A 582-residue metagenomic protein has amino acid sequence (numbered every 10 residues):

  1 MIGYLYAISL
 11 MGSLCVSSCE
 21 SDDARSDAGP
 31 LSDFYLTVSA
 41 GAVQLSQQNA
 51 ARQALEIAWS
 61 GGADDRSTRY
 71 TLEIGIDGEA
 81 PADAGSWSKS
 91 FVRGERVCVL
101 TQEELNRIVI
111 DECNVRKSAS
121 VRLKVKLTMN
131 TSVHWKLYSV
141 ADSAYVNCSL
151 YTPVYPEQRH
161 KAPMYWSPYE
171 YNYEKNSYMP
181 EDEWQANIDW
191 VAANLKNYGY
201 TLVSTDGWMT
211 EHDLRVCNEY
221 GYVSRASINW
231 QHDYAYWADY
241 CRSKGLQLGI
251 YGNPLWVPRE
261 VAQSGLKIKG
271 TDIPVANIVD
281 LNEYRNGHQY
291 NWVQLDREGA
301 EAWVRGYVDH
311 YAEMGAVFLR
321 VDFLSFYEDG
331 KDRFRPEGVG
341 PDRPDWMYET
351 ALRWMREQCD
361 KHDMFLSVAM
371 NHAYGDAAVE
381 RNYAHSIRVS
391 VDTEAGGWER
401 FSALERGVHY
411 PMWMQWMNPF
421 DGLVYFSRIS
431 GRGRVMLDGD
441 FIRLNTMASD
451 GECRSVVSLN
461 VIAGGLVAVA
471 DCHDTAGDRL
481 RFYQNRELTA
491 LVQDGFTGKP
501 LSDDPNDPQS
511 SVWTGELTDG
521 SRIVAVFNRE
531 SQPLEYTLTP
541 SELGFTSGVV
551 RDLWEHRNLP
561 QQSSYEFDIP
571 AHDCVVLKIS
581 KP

Functional and structural regions predicted by a protein language model:
M11-V43, W135, A144, C148: Bacterial Sec-dependent N-terminal signal peptides
R52-D65: Conserved aromatic anchor
Y70-S120: Recognizes extended acidic, P/S/T-rich segments that occur within or adjacent to Ig-like beta-sandwich modules
R116-L137: Beta-strand-rich modules
I250, P254-M314: Active-site-adjacent "subsite" loops/lids of carbohydrate-active enzymes
L295, D360-D474: Glycan-recognition surfaces
R454, N460-A463, A468, P505-G544 (+1 more regions): Carbohydrate-binding surface patches
Q561-P582: C-terminal beta-strand-rich structural cap/linker in extracellular carbohydrate-active enzymes
